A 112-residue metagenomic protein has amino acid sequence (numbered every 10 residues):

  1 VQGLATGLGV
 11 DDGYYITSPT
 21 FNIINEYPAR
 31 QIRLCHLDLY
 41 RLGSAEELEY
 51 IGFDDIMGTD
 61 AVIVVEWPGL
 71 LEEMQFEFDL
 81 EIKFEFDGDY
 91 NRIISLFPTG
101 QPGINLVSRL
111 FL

Functional and structural regions predicted by a protein language model:
V1-D11: A conserved segment at the C-terminal end of the G1
G13-Y14, M74: Short histidine-centered beta-strand/loop micro-motifs that create catalytic or ligand/metal-coordination sites
I16, T20, I24-V64: Conserved nucleotide-sensing/catalytic segment adjacent to the nucleotide-binding pocket in NTP-handling enzymes
G43-L48, D54-L112: Short phosphate-coordinating micro-motif centered on Lys-Gly-acidic
